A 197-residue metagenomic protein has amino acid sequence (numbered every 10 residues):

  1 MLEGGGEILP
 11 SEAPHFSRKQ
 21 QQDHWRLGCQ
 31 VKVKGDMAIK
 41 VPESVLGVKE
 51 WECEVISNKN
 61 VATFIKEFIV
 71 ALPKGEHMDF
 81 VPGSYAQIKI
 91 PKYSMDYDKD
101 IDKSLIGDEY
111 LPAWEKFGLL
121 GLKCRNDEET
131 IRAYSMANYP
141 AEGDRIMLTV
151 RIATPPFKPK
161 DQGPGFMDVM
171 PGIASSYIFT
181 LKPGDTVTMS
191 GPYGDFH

Functional and structural regions predicted by a protein language model:
M1-L46: Iron-sulfur (Fe-S) cluster-binding segments and ferredoxin-like electron-carrier domains, especially [2Fe-2S]
G4, E12, A174, P192-G194: Glycine-rich, flexible loop/turn motifs
H24, D79, V187-S190: Short glycine- and Lys/Arg-enriched binding-loop motifs that mark or flank ligand-binding interfaces
V33, V45, K92-M95, G191-F196: Short, charged beta-turn/beta-strand-edge "cap" motif at the junction between a beta-strand and an adjacent loop
M37, A86, V187-M189: Generic structural signal for buried aliphatic residues
W51-P183: Ferredoxin-reductase
F179, P183-F196: Extended, composition-driven regions rather than compact fold-specific motifs
